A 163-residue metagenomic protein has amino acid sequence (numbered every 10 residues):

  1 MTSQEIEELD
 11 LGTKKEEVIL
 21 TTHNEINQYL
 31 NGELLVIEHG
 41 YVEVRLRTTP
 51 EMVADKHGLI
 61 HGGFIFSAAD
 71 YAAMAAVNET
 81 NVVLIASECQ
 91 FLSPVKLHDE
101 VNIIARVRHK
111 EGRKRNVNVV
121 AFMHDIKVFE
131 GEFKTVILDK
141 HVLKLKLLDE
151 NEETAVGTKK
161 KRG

Functional and structural regions predicted by a protein language model:
M1-T13, N81, K96-L97, R108-G163: HotDog/MaoC-like acyl-thioester-processing domains
K14-N24, Y71-T80: Short, solvent-exposed helix-to-loop capping segments enriched in aromatics
N24-I60: Catalytic strand-loop segment that frames the active site of acyl-thioester-processing enzymes
Q28-L30, G40-V42, V83-S87, D99-V101 (+2 more regions): A generic structural signal for short beta-strands and their flanking turns/coil linkers
V44, S87-F91, A105, V119 (+1 more regions): A structural signal for short, well-ordered beta-strand segments
V53-F66, D70, M74: Compact, glycine-rich, soluble single-domain proteins
A54-G58, I85, K140-H141: A short, polar/proline- and glycine-enriched secondary-structure boundary/capping micro-motif
Y71-V101, V107: Hydrophobic beta-strand-centered segment that forms part of the acyl-chain substrate-binding groove
